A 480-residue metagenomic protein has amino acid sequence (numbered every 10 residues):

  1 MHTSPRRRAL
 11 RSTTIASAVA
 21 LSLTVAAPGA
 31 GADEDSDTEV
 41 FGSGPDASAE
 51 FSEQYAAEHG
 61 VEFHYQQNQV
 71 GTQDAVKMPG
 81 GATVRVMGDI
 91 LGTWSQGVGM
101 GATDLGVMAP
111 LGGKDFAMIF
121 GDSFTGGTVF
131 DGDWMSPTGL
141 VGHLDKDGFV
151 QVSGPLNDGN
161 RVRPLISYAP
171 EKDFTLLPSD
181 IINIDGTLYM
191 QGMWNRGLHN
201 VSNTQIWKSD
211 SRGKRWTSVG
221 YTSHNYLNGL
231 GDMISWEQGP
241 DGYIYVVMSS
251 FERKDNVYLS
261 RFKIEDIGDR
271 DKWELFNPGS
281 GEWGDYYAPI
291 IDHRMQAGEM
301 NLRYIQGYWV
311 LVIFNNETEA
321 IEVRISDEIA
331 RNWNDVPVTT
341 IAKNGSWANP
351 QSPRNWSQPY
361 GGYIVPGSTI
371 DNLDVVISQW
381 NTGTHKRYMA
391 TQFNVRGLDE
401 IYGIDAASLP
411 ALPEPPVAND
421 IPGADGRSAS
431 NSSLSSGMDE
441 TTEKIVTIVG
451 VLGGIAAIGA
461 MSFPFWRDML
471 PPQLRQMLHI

Functional and structural regions predicted by a protein language model:
M1-D33: Secretory targeting and sorting signals
L21, D35, D133-M135, D439: Low-complexity intrinsically disordered segments
A30-D74, I404-I480: Composition-driven, intrinsically disordered low-complexity tracts enriched in small residues
V40-G101, P110-E171, N183-L227, M248-M295 (+3 more regions): Beta-rich carbohydrate-recognition and catalytic domains
D104-V107, R163-I182, L230-W236, G298-N301 (+1 more regions): Beta-propeller and closely related beta-sheet repeat lectin domains
G231-R253: Hydrophobic alpha-helical segments and helix pairs
Q358-T369, S378-G383, T391, R427-M438: Conserved, well-ordered active-site substructure
